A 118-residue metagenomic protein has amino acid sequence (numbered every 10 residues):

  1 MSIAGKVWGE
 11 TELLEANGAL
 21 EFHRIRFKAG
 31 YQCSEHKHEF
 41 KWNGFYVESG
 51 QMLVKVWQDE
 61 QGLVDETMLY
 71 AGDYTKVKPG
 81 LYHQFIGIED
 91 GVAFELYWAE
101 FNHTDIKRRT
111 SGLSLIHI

Functional and structural regions predicted by a protein language model:
S2-W42: A short glycine-rich, His/Asp/Glu-containing loop-to-beta-strand
F22-R26, G44, E66, Y74-K76: Conserved hydrophobic/aromatic beta-strand scaffold that supports enzyme active sites
F40-D59: Glycine- and acidic-residue-biased ligand/ion/polar-headgroup-sensing regions
D59-P79: Short acidic-glycine-tyrosine-enriched beta hairpin
P79-H103: Ligand-binding loop in jelly-roll beta-barrel domains
I116-I118: Conserved small/polar residues in nucleotide/adenosyl-binding loops
